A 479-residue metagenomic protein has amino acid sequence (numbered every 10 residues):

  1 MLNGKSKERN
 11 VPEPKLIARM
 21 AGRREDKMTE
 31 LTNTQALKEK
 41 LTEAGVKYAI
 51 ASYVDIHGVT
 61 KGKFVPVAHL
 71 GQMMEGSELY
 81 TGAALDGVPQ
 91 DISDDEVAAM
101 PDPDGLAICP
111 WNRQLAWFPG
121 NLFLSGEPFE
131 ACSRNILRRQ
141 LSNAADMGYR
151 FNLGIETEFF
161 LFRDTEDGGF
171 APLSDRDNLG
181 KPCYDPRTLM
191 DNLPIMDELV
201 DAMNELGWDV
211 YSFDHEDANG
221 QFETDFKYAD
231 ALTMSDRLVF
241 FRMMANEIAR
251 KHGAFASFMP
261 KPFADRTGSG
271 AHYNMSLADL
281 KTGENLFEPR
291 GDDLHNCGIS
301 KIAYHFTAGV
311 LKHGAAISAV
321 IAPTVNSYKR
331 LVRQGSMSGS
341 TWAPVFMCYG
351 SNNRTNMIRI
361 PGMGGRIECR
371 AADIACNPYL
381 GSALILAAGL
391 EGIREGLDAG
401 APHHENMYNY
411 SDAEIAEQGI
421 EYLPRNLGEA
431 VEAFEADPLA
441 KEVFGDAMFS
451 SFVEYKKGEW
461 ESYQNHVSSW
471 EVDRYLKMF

Functional and structural regions predicted by a protein language model:
M1-K27: N-terminal amphipathic/basic-hydrophobic helices that include classical n-h-c signal peptides and signal-anchor
L16, R24-H215, M234-R237, A254 (+2 more regions): ATP/Mg2+-dependent ligation/transfer catalytic cores
D55, F123-F129, T188, Y228-M234 (+4 more regions): A generic structural motif
R113-L115, G154, D217-N219, G268-H272 (+2 more regions): Short, solvent-exposed loop/turn segments at the edges of secondary structure
E158-F170, H215, N219-A229, M259-G283: Histidine-centered divalent-metal-coordination microenvironment in nucleic-acid enzymes
P186-M190, S212, A229-D236, P262-R266 (+3 more regions): Alpha-helix capping and helix-loop boundary segments enriched in small/acidic/polar residues
K227, M234-F240, N246-P262: Gly/Pro-rich turn-and-neighbor structural signature
E247-R250, A254-F255, A278-F479: Catalytic-core signal marking the mid-to-C-terminal active-site face
